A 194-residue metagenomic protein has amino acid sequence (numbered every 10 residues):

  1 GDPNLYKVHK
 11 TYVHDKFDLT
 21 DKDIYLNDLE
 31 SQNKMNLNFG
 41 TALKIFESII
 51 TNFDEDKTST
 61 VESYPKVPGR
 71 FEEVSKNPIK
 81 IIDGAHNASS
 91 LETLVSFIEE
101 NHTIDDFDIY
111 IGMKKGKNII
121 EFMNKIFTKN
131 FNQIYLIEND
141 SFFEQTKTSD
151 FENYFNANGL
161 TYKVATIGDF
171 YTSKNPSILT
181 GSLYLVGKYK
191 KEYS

Functional and structural regions predicted by a protein language model:
G1, V13, N38, A42 (+3 more regions): Residue-level signal for inorganic ion chemistry
G1-P3, G84-A85, I111-K115, I137-D140 (+1 more regions): Structural motif
D2-P3, H9-L26: Contiguous mid-protein beta-loop-alpha structural module that forms a pocket-lining wall or clamp of enzyme active
P3-Y12, S31-N36, I79, E121-P176: C-terminal helical cap/extension that packs against the catalytic core of soluble nucleotide-cofactor enzymes
K7, S89-E92, G187: Alpha-helical elements of the RecA-like P-loop NTPase motor core of helicases
F17-T20, D105-I109, F131-L136, P176-S177: Hydrophobic beta-strand segments of well-ordered beta-sheets in folded domains
Y25-Q133: Nucleotide phosphate-binding/pyrophosphate-handling subdomain across enzymes that bind or process nucleotide phosphates
D28, F170-S194: A glycine-rich beta-strand to alpha-helix segment that forms a phosphate/ribose-binding loop at ligand/cofactor sites
